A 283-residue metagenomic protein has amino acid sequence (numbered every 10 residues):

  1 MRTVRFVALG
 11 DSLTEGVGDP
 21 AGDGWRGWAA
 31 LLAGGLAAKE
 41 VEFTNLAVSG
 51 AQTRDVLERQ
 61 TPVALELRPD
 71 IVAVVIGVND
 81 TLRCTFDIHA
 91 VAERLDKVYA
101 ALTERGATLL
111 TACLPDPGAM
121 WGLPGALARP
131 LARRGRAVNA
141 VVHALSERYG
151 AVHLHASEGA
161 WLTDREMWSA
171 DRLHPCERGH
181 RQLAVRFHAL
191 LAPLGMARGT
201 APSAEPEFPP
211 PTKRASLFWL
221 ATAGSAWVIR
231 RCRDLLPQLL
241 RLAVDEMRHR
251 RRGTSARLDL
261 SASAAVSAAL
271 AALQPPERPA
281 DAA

Functional and structural regions predicted by a protein language model:
M1-S49, R59-R68, A269-A283: Serine-esterase "nucleophile elbow" of acetyl-processing enzymes
E15-V17, T53-A90, D116-A119: Oxyanion-hole/transition-state-stabilizing segment in secreted/luminal serine hydrolases and related acyltransferases
D23-G24, F86-V91, A126-R134, D171 (+1 more regions): Alpha-helix N-cap and loop-to-helix initiation/capping positions
A90-E104, A137-A144: Alpha-helical scaffolding segments of alpha/beta enzyme cores, especially the outer helices of TIM-barrel or partial
E104-L109, A151: A short helix->loop->beta-strand "cap" motif at the edges of active sites that frequently abuts
W121-H155, E177: Substrate-gating cap/lid alpha-helix
R148, D171-H174, R178-A283: Conserved catalytic region of serine esterases and O-acyltransferases that act on ester linkages in lipids
